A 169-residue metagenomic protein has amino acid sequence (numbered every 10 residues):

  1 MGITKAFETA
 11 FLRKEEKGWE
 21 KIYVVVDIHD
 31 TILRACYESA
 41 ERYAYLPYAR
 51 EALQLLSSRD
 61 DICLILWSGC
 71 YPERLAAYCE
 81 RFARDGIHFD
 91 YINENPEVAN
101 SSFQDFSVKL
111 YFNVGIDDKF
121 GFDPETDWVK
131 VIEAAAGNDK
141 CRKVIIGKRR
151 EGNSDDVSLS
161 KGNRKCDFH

Functional and structural regions predicted by a protein language model:
M1-H169: HAD-like aspartate-dependent phosphatase fold
